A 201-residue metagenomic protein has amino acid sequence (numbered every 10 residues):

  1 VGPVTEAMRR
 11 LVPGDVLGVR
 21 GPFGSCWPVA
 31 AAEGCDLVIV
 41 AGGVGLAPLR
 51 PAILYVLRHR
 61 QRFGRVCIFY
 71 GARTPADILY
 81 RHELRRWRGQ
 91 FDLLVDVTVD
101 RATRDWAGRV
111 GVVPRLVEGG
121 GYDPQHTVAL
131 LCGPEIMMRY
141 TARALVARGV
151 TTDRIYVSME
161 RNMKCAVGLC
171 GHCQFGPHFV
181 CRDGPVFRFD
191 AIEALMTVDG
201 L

Functional and structural regions predicted by a protein language model:
V1-V38: FAD-binding FR-type
R9, A31, P51-I53, R81-H82 (+1 more regions): Short amphipathic alpha-helical segments
V16, D36, R62-C67, D92-L94 (+2 more regions): Residues at the starts of beta-strands that form the adenosine-phosphate
G21, A41, R50, F69-A72 (+1 more regions): Short, structured patches in soluble enzyme cores that scaffold and shape functional sites
G24, V44-A47: Extended interfacial segments that mediate partner engagement and assembly in macromolecular machines
G42-G43, E135: A short acidic Gly-Thr/Ser loop motif
P48-R60: Histidine-anchored nucleotide/phosphate-binding helix
T74-L201: Reductase modules of NAD(P)H-dependent flavoproteins
